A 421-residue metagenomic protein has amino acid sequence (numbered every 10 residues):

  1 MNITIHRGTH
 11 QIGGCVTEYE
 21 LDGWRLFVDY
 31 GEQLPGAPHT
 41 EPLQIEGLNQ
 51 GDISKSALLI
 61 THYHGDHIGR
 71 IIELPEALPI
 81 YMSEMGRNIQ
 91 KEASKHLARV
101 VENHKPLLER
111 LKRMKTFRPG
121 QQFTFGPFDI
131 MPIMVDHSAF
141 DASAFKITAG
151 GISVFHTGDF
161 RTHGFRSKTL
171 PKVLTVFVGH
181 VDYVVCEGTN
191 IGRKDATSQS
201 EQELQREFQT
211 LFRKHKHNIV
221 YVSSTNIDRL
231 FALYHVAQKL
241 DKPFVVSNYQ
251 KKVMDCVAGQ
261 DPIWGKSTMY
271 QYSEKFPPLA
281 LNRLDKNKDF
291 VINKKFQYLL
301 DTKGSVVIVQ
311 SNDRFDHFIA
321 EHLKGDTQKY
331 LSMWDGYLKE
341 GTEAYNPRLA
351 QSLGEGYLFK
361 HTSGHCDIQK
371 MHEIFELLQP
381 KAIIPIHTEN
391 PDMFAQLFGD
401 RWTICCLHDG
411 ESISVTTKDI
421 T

Functional and structural regions predicted by a protein language model:
N2-L59, G65-D228, A232, Q238-K239: His/Asp/Glu-rich metal-coordinating catalytic cores of metallo-dependent phosphodiesterases/hydrolases acting on
C15-V16, I71, K91-A93, R229-H235 (+4 more regions): A short acidic (Asp/Glu
A37-H39, Q90-K95, A142, F165-S167 (+4 more regions): Short, charged, surface-exposed secondary-structure boundary motifs
G47-D52, F123-G126, P171-V178, K295-L300 (+2 more regions): Short amphipathic alpha-helix with an adjacent loop that forms part of the alpha/beta core around
P127-V135, K146, Y234-A237, A258-W264 (+3 more regions): Short, surface-exposed amphipathic charged segments that create phosphate/polyanion-binding patches used for binding
G164-Y249, K324-D400: Cap/insert and terminal regions of metallo-dependent hydrolase folds
R193-H317, H322-L323: Hard-cation-handling environments
F398-T421: Charged, glycine-enriched surface loops/patches that mediate electrostatic binding to polyanionic ligands
